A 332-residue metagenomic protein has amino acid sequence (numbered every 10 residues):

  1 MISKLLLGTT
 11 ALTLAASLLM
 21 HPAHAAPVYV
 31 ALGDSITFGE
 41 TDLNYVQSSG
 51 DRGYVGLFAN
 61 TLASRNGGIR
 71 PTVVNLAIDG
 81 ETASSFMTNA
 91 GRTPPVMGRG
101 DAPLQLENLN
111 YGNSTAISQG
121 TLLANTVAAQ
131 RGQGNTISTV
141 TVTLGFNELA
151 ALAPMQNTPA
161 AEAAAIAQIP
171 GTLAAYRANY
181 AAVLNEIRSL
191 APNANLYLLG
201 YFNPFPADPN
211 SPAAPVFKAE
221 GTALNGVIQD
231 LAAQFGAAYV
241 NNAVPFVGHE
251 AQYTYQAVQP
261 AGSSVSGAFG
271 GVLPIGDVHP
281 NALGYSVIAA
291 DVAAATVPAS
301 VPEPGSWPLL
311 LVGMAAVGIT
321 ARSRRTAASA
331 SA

Functional and structural regions predicted by a protein language model:
M1-A23: Gram-negative bacterial Sec-dependent N-terminal signal peptides
A25-M87: Serine-esterase "nucleophile elbow" of acetyl-processing enzymes
V28-L32, T37-G39, T72-A77, S138-T143 (+3 more regions): Structural recognition of the beta-strand scaffold that forms the well-ordered cores of secreted hydrolase catalytic
F38-D42, S85-G171: Oxyanion-hole/transition-state-stabilizing segment in secreted/luminal serine hydrolases and related acyltransferases
F146-N147, Q156-N157, V183-G221: Active-site segments of SGNH/GDSL-like serine hydrolases that catalyze O-acetyl group transfer/hydrolysis on lipids
Y201-A299: Catalytic His-Asp segment of secreted/periplasmic serine-dependent ester chemistry enzymes
P302-A321: A short, hydrophobic C-terminal helix/tail in secreted or cell-surface proteins
G318-A332: C-terminal membrane-anchoring or membrane-association module
